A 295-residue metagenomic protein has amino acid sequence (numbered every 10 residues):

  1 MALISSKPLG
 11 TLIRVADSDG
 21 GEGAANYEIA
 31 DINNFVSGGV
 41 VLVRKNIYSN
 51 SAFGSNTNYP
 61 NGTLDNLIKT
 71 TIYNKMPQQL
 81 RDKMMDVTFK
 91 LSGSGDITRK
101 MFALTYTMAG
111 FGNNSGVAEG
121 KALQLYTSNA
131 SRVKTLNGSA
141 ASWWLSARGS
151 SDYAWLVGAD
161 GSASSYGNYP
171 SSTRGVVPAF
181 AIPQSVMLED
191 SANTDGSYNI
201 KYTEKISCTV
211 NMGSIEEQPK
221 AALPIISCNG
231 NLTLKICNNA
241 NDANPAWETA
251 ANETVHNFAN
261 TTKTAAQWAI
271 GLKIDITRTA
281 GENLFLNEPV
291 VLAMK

Functional and structural regions predicted by a protein language model:
M1-N211, I226-S227, I236-N238, K273-R278 (+1 more regions): Collagenous Gly-X-Y triple-helix signature in extracellular proteins
N199-K295: Beta-strand-rich ligand- or partner-binding modules with a strong bias toward extracellular/periplasmic carbohydrate
